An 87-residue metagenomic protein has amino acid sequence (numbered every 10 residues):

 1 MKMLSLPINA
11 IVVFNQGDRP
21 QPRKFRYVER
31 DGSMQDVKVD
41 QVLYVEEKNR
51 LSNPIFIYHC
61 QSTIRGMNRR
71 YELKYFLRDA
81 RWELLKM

Functional and structural regions predicted by a protein language model:
M1-M87: Cysteine-centric segments in proteins
